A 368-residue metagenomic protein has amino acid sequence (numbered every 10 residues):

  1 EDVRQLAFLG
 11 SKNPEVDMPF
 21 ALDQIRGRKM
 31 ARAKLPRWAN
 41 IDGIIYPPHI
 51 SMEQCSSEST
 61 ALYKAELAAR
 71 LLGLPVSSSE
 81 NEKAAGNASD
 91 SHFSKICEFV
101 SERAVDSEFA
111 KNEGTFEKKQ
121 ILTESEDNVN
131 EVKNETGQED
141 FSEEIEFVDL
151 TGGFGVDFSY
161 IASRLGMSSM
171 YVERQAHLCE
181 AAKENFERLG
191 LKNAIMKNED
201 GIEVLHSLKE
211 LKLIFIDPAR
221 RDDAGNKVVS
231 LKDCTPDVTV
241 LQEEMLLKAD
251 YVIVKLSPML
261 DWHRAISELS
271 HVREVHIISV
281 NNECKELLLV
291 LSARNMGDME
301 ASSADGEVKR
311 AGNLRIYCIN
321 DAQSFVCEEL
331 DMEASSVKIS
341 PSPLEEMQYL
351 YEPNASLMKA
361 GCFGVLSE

Functional and structural regions predicted by a protein language model:
E1-E368: SAM-dependent transferase fold signal centered on methyltransferase-like domains, encompassing both Class I
